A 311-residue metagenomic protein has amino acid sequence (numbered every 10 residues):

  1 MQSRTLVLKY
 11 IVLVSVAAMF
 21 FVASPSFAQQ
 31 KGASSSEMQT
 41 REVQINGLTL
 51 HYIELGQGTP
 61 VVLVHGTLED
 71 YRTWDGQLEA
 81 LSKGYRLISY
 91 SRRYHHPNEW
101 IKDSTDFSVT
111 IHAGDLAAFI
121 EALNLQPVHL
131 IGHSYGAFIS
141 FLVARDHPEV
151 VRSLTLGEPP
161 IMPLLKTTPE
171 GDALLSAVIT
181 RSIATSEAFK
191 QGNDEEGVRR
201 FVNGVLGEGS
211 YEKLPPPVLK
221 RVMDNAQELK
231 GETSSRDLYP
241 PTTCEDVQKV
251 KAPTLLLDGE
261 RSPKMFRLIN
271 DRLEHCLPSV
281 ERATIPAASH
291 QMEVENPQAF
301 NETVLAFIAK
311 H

Functional and structural regions predicted by a protein language model:
Q2-V61, K83-Y85, L305, A309-H311: Alpha/beta-hydrolase fold catalytic core
I45-T105, F119: Conserved HGGG/HGGXW glycine-rich cap/lid loop of the alpha/beta-hydrolase fold
I88-I131, Y135, E302: Active-site loop/oxyanion-hole signature of alpha/beta-hydrolase fold enzymes
Q126-L165: Conserved hydrolase catalytic core segment
G157-K190: A catalytic-pocket lid/entrance helix-loop region that shapes and gates access to the active site across common
K190-K230: Conserved alpha/beta-hydrolase catalytic His-Asp/Glu region
P217-R272, E281-T284: Conserved serine/cysteine hydrolase catalytic core
S279-H311: Catalytic active-site module of serine/aspartate enzymes centered on a nucleophile-bearing elbow/loop
